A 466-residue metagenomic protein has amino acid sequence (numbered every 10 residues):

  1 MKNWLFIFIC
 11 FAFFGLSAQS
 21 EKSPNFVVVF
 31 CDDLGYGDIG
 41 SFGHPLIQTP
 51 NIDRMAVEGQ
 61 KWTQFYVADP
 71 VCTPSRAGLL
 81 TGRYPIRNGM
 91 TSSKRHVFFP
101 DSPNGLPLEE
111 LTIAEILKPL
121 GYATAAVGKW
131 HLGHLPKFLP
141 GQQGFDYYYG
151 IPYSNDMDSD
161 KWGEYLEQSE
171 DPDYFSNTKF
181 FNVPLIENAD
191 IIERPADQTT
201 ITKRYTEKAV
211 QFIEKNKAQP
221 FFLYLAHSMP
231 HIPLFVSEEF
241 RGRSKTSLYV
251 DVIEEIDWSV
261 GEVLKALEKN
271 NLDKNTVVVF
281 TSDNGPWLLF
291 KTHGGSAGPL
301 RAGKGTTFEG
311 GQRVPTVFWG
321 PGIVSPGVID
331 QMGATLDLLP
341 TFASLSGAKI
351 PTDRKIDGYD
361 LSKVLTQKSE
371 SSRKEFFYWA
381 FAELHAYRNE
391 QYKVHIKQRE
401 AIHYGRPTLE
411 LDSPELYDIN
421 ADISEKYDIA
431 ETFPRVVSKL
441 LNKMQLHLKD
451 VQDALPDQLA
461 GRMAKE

Functional and structural regions predicted by a protein language model:
K2, L16-E415, A421-E466: Formylglycine-dependent sulfatase
W4-F14: Sec-dependent N-terminal signal peptides
